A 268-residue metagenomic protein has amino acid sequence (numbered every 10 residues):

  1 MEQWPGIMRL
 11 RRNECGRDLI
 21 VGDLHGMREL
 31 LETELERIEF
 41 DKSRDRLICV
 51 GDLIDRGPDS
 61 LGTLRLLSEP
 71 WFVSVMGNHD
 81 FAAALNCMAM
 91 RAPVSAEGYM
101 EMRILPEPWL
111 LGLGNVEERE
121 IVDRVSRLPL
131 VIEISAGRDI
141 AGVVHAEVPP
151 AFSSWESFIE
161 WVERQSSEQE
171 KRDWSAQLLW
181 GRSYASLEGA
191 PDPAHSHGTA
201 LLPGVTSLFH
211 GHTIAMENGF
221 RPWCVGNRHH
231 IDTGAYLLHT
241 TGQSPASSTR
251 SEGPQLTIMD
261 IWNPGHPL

Functional and structural regions predicted by a protein language model:
M1-L64: N-terminal active-site segment of His-dependent metallophosphoesterases
G6-E14, E39-D41, L64-L67, I132-G137 (+2 more regions): A short acidic-Thr-Gly-centered motif at the start of a beta-strand
C15-R17, K42-R44, E69-W71, R138-I140 (+1 more regions): A general structural motif
V21-G22, I48-G51, S74-N78, V143-V144 (+2 more regions): Active-site neighborhood of phospho(di)ester-bond hydrolases with catalytic His/Asp-centered motifs
G26, D55, D80-F81, E147-A151 (+2 more regions): Short, solvent-exposed loop/turn segments at secondary-structure junctions
S60-G142, A146-P150, E156-L179: Active-site neighborhood of divalent metal-dependent phosphoester bond hydrolases
Y99-M102, D173-V205: Active site of divalent-metal-dependent phosphoester/diester hydrolases
A190-P267: Conserved beta-sheet core of the metallophosphoesterase superfamily
